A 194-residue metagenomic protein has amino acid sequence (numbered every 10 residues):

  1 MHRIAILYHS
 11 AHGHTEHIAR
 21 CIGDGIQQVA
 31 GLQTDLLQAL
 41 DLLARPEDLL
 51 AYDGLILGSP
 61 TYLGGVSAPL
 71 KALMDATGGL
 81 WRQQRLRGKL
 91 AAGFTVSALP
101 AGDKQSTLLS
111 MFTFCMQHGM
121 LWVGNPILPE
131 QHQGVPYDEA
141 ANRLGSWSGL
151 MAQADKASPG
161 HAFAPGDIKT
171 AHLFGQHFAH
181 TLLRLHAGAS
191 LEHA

Functional and structural regions predicted by a protein language model:
H2-V29: N-terminal beta1-alpha1 ligand-phosphate binding loop
L7-H9, L37, F94: Short hydrophobic segments within beta-strands
H14-I18, T107, T170: Conserved alpha-helical elements of sugar-nucleotide-dependent glycosyltransferases
I18-I26, M111, F174, F178: Hydrophobic residues within alpha-helices that form the first helical element adjacent to the glycine-rich loop
G25-L32, Q83-R85: Short helix-capping segments at alpha-helix termini
L32-L42: A short beta-strand-loop structural module common to alpha/beta enzyme folds
D41-Y137: Helix-loop-strand module that forms the ligand-binding subsite of alpha/beta enzymes
P126-A194: Glycine-rich phosphate/pyrophosphate-binding loop and the adjoining helix
